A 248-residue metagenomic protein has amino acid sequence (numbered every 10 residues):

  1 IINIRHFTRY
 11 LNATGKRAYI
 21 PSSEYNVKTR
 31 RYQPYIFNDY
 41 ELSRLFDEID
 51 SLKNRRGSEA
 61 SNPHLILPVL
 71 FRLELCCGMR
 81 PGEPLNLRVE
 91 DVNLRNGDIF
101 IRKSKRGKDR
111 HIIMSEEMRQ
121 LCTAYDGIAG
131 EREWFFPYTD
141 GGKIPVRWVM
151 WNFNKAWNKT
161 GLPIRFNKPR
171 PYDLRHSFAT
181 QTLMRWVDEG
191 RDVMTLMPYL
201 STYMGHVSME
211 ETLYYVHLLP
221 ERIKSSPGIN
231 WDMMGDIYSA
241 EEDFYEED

Functional and structural regions predicted by a protein language model:
I1-D248: Conserved catalytic core of the tyrosine transesterase superfamily
